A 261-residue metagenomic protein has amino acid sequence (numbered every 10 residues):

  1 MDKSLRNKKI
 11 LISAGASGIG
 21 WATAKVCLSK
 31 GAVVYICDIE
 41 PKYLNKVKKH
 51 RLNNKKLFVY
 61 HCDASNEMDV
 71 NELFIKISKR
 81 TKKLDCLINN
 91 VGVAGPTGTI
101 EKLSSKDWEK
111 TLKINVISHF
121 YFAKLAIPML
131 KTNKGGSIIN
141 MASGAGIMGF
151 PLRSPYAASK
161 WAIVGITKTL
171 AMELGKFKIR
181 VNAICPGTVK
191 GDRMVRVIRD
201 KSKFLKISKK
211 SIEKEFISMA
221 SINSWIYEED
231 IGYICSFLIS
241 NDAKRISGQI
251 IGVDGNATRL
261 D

Functional and structural regions predicted by a protein language model:
S4, A94-T97, M148, S236 (+1 more regions): Short C-terminal tail/terminal secondary-structure segment of NAD(P)H-dependent dehydrogenase/reductase domains
A16-S17: Conserved glycine-rich cofactor-binding loop
G98-I100, S104-E109, F216: Substrate-binding pocket helix/loop in short-chain dehydrogenase/reductase
A123, S159, T167: Active-site helix of classical SDR
S143: Residue(s) in the substrate-gating loop at a strand-loop-helix junction that position the organic substrate next
G175, R180, I246-G248: Short, small/polar-rich loop/turn modules that mediate ligand/substrate recognition or access, typified
A183, I207-D242, I246, V253-G255: C-terminal helical subdomain
